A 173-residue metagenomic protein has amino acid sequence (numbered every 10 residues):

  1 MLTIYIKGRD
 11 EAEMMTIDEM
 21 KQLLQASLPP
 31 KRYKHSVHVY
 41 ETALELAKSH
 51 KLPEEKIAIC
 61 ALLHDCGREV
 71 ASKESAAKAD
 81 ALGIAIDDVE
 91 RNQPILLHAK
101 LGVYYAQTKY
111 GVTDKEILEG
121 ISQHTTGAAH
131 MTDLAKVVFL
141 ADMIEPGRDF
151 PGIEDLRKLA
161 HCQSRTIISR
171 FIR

Functional and structural regions predicted by a protein language model:
L2-P29: Generic N-terminal amphipathic, Lys/Arg-enriched alpha-helix
K21-S27, L44-I172: Divalent metal-dependent catalytic cores for phosphoryl transfer on phosphate-bearing substrates
R32: Short glycine/threonine-rich catalytic loop with a Thr-x-Gly-x-Asp
H35: N-terminal glycine-rich anion-binding loops that anchor highly charged ligand groups
